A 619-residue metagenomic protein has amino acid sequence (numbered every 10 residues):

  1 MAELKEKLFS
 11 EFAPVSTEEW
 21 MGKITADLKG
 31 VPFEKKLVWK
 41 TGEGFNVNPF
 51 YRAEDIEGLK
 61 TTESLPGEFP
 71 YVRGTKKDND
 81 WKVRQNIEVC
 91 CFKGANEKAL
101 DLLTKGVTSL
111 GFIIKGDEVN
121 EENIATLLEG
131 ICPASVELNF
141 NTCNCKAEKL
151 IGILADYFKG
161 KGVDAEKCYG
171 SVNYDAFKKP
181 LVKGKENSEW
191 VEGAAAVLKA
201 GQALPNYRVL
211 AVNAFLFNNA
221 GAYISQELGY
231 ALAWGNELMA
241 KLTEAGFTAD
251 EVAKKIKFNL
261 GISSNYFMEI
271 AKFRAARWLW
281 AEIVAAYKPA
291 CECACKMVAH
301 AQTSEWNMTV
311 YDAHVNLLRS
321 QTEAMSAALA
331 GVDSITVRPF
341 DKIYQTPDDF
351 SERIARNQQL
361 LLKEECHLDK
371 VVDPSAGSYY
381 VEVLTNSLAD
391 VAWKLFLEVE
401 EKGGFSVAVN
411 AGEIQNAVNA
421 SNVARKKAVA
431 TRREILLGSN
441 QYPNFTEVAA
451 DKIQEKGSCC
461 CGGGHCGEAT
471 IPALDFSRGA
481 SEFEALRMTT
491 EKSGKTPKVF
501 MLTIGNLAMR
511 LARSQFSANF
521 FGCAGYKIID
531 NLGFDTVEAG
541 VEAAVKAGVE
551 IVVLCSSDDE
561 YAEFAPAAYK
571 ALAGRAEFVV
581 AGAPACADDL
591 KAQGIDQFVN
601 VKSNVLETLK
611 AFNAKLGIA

Functional and structural regions predicted by a protein language model:
M1-N265, Y287-A290, K296-H300, A328 (+11 more regions): Catalytic alpha/beta active-site cores
A2-E18, V38-W39, F45-Y71, D333 (+2 more regions): Intrinsic disorder at enzyme termini
V38-N46, N173-F177, N213-N219, V252-S263 (+4 more regions): A glycine-rich phosphate-binding loop feature that marks nucleotide/adenosyl-phosphate handling sites
K40-P49, A99-S109, V315-D341, A376-Y380 (+7 more regions): Conserved phosphate/anionic-ligand binding catalytic regions in large, soluble enzymes, centered on
Q202-K241, L318-F396: Mobile "lid/hinge" segments at catalytic clefts and subdomain interfaces of large enzymes
A222-L228, S263-A275, S304-L317, Q345-A355 (+5 more regions): Short glycine/threonine-rich loop-to-helix capping motif typified by GTGT followed within a few residues by an Asp-Pro
G235, N259-P347, I354-A355: Glycine-rich anion/phosphate-binding loop at the beta-strand->alpha-helix junction
G457-S458, G462-I529, A539-E542, A592 (+3 more regions): ATP-dependent carboxylate/acyl-activation modules
